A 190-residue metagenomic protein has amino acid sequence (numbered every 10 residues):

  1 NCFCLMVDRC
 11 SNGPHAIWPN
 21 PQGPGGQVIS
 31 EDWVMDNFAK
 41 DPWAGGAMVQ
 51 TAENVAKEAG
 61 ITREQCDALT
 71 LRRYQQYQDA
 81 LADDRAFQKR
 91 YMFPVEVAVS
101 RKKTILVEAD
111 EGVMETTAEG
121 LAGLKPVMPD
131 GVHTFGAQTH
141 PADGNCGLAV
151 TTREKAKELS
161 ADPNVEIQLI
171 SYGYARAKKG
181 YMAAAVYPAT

Functional and structural regions predicted by a protein language model:
C2-V55: Flexible glycine-/small-residue-enriched beta->alpha junction loops that bind anionic phosphate/pyrophosphate groups
C2-V7, Q65-R72, R90-V97, D162-Y174: Beta-strand segments within the central parallel beta-sheet cores of soluble alpha/beta enzyme folds
M6-H15, K155, I170-A177: Acidic, glycine-rich active-site loops and adjacent beta-strand->loop/helix elements that engage anionic groups
I17, Q65-E158: N-terminal extracellular/periplasmic Venus flytrap/periplasmic-binding protein-like
V34-N37, K57, P129-F135: Flexible glycine/proline-enriched surface loops and loop-helix/loop-strand junctions
A39-G46, E64-L71, H133-C146, S171-T190: Active-site pocket-shaping loop/turn-to-helix segments
M48-V55, L71-Q76, V150-K155, A183-T190: Short, well-ordered amphipathic alpha-helical segments that serve as non-catalytic structural scaffolds within diverse
A56-Q65: Inter-helical turn/loop segments and adjacent helix faces that build the functional surface of alpha-helical bundle
